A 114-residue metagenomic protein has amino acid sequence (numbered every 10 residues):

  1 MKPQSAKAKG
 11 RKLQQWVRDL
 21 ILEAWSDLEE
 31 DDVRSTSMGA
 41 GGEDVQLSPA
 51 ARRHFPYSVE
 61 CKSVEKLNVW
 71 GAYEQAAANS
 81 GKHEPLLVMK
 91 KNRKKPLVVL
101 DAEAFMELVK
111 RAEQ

Functional and structural regions predicted by a protein language model:
M1-Q114: Catalytic phosphate/metal-binding cores of nucleic-acid and nucleotide-processing enzymes, i.e., regions that mediate
